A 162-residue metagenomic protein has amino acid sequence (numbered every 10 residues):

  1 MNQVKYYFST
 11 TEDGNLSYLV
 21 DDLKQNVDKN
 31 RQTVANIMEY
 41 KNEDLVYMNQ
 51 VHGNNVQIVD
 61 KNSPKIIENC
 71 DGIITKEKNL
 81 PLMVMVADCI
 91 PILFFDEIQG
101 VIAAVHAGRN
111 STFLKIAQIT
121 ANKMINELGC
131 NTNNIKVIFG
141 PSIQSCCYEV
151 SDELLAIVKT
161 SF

Functional and structural regions predicted by a protein language model:
M1-F162: Active-site microenvironment for binding and transforming phosphate-containing groups
